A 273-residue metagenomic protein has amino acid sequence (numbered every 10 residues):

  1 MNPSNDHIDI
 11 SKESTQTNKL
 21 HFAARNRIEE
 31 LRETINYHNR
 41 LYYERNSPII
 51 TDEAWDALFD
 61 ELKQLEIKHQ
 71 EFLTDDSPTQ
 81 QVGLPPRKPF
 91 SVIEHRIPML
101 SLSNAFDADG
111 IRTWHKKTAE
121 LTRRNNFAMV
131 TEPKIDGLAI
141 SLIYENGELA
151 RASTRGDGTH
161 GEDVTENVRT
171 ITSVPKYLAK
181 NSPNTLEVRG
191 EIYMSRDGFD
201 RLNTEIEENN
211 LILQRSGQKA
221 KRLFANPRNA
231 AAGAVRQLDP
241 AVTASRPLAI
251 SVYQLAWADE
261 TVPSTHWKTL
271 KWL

Functional and structural regions predicted by a protein language model:
N2-L273: RNA/tRNA-interacting regions in translation and RNA-turnover enzymes
